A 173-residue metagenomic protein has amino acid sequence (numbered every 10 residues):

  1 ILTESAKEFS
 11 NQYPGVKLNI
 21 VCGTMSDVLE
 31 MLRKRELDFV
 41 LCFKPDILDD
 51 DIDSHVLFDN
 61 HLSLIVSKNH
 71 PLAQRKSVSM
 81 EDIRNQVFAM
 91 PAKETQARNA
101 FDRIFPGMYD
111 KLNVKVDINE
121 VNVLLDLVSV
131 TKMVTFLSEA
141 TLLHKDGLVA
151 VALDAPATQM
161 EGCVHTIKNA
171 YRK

Functional and structural regions predicted by a protein language model:
I1, A150-K173: A late-sequence structural motif
I1-I47, I118: Central regulatory/effector-binding core of bacterial HTH transcription factors
T24, S79, N119-E120, S138: Short loop/turn segments at beta->alpha junctions
R33-L41, L62, D110, V128-T135: Alpha-to-beta junction loops
F43, A73, Q86-M108, K173: Secondary-structure junction motif
F43-D50, A100-R103, V121-A150: A ligand-binding cleft/hinge motif common to bilobed small-molecule-binding domains
D51-L62, V66-F88: Flexible hinge/capping segments at coil-to-helix
D53-S63, T135-E139, D146-E161: Short beta-strand->loop
